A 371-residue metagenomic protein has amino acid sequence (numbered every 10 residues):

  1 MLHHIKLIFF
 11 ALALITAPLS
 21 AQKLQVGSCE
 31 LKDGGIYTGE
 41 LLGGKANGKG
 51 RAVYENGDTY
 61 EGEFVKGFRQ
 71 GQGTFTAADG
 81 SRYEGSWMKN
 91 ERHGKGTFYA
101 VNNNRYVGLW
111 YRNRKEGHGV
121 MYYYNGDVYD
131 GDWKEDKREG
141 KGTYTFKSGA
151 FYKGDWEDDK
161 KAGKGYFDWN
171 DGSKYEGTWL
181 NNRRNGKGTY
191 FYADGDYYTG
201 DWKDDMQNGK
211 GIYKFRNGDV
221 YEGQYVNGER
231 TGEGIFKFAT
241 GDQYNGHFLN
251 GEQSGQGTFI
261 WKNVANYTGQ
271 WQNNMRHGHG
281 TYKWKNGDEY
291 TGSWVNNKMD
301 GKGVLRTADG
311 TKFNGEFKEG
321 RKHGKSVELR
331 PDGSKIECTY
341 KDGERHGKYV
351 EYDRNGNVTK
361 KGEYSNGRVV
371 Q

Functional and structural regions predicted by a protein language model:
M1-I8: Bacterial N-terminal signal peptides that target proteins for export
L12-S20: Hydrophobic h-region of N-terminal signal peptides that target proteins for export in Gram-negative bacteria
S20-Q371: Glycine/tyrosine- and acidic-biased, solvent-exposed loop/turn segments at the edges of beta-strands
